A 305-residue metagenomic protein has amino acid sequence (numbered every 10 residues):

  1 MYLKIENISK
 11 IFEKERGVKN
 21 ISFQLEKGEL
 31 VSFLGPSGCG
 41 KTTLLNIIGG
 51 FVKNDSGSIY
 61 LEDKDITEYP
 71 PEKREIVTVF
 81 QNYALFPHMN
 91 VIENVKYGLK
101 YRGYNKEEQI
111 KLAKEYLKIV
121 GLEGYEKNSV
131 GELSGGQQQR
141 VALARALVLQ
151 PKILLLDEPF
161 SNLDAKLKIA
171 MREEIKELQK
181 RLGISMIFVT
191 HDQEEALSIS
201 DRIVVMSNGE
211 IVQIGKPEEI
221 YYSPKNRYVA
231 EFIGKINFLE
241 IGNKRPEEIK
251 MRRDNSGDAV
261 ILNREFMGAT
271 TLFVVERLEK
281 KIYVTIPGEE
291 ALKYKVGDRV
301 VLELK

Functional and structural regions predicted by a protein language model:
L34-P36: The feature captures the beta-strand-to-loop junction immediately N-terminal to the Walker
G49: Helix-to-loop junction immediately C-terminal to a conserved catalytic motif
D55-S58, N208: Conserved coupling/switch loops of ABC nucleotide-binding domains, chiefly the family-specific signature
G57-D65: Conserved ABC transporter NBD signature motif
P71-Q81, L85-K225: ABC ATPase nucleotide-binding domains
N243-K305: Non-catalytic connector elements of ABC transporters
